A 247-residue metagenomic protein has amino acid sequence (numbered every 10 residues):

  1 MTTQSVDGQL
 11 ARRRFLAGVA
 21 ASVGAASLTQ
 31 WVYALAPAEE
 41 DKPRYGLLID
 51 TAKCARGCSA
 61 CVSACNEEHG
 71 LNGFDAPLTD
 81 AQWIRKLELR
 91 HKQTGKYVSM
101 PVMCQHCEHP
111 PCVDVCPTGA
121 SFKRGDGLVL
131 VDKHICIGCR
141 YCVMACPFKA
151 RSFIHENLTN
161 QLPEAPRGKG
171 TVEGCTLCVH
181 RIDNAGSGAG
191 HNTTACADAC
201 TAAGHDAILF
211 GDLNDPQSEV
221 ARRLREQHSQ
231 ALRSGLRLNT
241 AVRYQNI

Functional and structural regions predicted by a protein language model:
M1-V23: N-terminal secretory signal peptides and thylakoid transit peptides that target proteins across membranes
T2-V6, L10, S63, E67-L78: N-terminal capping/interface segment
T3-D7, A36-E40, K53, R90-G95 (+1 more regions): Asp/Glu-centered strand-loop micro-motifs enriched in Gly/Pro and often flanked by an aromatic residue
Q4-S5, P43, G125, E164: Generic anion/oxyanion-binding catalytic loop in active/binding sites
G8-Q9, S27-A60, S229-I247: C-terminal segment of N-terminal export signals and the immediately downstream linker at the start of the mature
Y33-P37, E67-M100, F122-I135, A150-E173 (+1 more regions): Non-heme iron-sulfur electron-transfer modules
L48-H69, K96-G119, L130-K149, R167-A203 (+1 more regions): Cysteine-centered iron-sulfur cluster-binding motifs in ferredoxin-type domains/subunits of redox enzymes
D183-I247: Long, compositionally biased charged/polar accessory segments in the mid-to-C-terminal portions of proteins
